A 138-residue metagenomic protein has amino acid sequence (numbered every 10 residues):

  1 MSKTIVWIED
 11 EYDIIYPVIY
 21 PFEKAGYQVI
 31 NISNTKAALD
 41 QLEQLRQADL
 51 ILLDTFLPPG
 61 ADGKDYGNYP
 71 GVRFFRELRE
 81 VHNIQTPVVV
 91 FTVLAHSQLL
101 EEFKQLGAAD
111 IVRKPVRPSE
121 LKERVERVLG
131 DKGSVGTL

Functional and structural regions predicted by a protein language model:
S2-D13, V18-F22: Conserved acidic segment of CheY-like receiver
Y12, I19, N31-L50, D54-P59: Acidic, metal-coordinating helix/loop segments flanking the phosphotransfer/catalytic sites of two-component signaling
A37, Q98, V116-V125: C-terminal output helix
E43-R46, E77-Q85, L106, R127: Conserved phosphotransfer cores of two-component systems
D62-Q85: Short amphipathic alpha-helix used as the core "switch/output" element in two-component signaling
F103-A109: As written
